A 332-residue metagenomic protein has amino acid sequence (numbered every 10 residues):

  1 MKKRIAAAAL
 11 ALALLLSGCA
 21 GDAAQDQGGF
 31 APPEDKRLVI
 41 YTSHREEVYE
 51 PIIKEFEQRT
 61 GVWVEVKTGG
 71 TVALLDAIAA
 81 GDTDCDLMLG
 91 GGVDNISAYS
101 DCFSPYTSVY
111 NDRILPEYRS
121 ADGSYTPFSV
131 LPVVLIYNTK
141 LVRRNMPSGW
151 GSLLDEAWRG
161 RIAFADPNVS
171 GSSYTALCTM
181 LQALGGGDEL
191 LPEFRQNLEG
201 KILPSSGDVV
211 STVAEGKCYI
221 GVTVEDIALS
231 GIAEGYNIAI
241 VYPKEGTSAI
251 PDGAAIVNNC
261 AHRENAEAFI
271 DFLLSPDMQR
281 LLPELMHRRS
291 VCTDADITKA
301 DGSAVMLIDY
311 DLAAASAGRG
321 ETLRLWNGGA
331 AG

Functional and structural regions predicted by a protein language model:
M1-R37, G332: Short, low-complexity disordered leader/linker segments with a strong preference for bacterial N-terminal type II
A20-A98: Early extracytoplasmic/lumenal segment of secretory-pathway proteins
T83-M88, S104-L135, G151, R161-P167: A structural signal for short loop-to-beta-strand junctions that line the ligand-binding cleft of periplasmic/secreted
V93-D101, S120-S148, T175-A183, P251-A255: Periplasmic solute-binding protein
Y99-T107, R119-G123, S230-Y242: Ligand-binding "clamshell"
R113, E117, L131, P192-R195 (+2 more regions): Periplasmic-binding protein-like
C178-E245: Ligand-binding pocket segment of bilobal, Venus flytrap-like solute-binding proteins
V257-Y310: Mature extracytoplasmic/periplasmic domains
